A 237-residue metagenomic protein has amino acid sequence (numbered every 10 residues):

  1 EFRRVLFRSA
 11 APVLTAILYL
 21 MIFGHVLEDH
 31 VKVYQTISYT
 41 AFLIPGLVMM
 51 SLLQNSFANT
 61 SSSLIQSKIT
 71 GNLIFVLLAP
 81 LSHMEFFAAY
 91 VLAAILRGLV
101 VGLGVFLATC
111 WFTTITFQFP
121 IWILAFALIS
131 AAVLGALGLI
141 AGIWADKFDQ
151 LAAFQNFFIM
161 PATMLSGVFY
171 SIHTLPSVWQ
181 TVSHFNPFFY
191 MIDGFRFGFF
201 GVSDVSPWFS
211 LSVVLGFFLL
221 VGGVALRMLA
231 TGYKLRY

Functional and structural regions predicted by a protein language model:
E1-Y237: Hydrophobic transmembrane alpha-helices and immediately adjacent juxtamembrane helices of multi-pass inner-membrane
